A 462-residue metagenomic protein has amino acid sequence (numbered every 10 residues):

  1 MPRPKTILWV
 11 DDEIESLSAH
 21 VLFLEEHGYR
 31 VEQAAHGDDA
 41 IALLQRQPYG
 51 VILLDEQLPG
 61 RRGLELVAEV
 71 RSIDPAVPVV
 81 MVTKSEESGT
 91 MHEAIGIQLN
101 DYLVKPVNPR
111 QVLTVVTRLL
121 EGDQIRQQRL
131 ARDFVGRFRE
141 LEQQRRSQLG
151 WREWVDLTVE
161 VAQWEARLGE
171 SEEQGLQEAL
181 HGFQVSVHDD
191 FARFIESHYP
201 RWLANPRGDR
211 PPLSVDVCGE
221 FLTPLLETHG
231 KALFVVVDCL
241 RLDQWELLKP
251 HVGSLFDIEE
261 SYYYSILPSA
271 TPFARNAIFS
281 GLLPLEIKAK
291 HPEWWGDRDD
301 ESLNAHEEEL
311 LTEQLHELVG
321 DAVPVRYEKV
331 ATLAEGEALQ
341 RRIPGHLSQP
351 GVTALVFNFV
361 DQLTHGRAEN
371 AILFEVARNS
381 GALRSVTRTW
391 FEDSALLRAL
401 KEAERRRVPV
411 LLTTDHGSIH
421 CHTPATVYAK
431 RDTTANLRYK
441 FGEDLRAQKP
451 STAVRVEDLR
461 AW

Functional and structural regions predicted by a protein language model:
I14-E32: Two-component/phosphorelay signaling modules centered on CheY-like receiver
H36, R62-E65: Acidic catalytic/metal-coordinating carboxylates
A42, L64-P75: Short amphipathic alpha-helix used as the core "switch/output" element in two-component signaling
Q47-L53, L58: Active-site beta3 strand of CheY-like receiver
Q57, H92, G122, R126-W462: Feature captures the catalytic ectodomains and active-site-proximal regions of enzymes that hydrolyze or transfer
E65, E86-D101: Alpha4 helix (beta4-alpha4-beta5 surface) of REC/receiver domains from two-component response regulators
G89, V107-V116: C-terminal output helix
